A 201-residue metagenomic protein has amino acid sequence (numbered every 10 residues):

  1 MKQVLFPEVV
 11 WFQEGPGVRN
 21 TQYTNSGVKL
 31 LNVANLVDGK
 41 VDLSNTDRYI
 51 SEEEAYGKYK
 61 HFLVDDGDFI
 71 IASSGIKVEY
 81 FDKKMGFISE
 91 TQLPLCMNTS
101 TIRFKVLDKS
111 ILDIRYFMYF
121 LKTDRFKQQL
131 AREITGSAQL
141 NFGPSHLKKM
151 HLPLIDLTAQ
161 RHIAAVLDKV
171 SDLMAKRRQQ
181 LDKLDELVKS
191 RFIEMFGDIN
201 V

Functional and structural regions predicted by a protein language model:
M1-G17, K149-A165, K176-V201: Non-catalytic DNA-recognition/assembly elements of restriction-modification systems
K2, V18, L93-I102, L112-R115 (+1 more regions): A short glycine-rich beta-alpha junction/loop motif
P7-T21, N35-F69: Sequence-specific dsDNA recognition surfaces
N32, Y59-K122: A short beta-sheet element
G39-V41, Y80-F81, R161: Short helix/loop capping segments that flank catalytic or ligand/cofactor-binding pockets
